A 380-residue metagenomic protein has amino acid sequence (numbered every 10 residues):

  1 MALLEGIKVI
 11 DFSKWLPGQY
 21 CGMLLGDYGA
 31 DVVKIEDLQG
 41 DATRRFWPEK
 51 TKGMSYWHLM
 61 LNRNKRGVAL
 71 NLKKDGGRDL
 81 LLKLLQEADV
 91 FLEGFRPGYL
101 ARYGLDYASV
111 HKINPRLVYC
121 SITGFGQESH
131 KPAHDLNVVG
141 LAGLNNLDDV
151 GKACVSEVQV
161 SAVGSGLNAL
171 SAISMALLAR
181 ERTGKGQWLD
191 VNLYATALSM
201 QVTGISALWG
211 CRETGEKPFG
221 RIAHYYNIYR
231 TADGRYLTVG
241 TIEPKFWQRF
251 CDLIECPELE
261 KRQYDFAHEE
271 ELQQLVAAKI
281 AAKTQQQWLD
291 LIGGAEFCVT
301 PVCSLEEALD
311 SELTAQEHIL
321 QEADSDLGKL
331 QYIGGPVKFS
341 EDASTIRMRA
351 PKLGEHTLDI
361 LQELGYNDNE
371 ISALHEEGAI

Functional and structural regions predicted by a protein language model:
M1-R182, R212, K352, L358-I380: N-terminal helix-loop segment corresponding to the beta1-alpha1 unit of nucleotide/adenylate-binding folds
Q39, G124-G126, L193-L198, D233-R235 (+3 more regions): Glycine-rich beta-alpha junction loops
Q127-E128, G151-S161, E181-A197, T214-R221 (+1 more regions): Conserved Rossmann-fold dehydrogenase catalytic segment
Q159-S174, L193-Q201, I242, F246: Mid-domain beta-loop-alpha active-site segment that forms a flexible, acidic cofactor/metal-binding surface
G166-G186, T203-W209, C251-P257: Oxidoreductase and adenylate-handling cofactor-binding alpha/beta cores
G220, Y225-A295, V299: Aromatic-enriched alpha-helical interface/lid elements that frame and gate functional surfaces
F266, S325-A373: Flexible, small-/acidic-enriched active-site or ligand-binding loops
G294-R347: A glycine-rich dinucleotide-binding beta-alpha-beta segment and adjacent secondary-structure elements that constitute
